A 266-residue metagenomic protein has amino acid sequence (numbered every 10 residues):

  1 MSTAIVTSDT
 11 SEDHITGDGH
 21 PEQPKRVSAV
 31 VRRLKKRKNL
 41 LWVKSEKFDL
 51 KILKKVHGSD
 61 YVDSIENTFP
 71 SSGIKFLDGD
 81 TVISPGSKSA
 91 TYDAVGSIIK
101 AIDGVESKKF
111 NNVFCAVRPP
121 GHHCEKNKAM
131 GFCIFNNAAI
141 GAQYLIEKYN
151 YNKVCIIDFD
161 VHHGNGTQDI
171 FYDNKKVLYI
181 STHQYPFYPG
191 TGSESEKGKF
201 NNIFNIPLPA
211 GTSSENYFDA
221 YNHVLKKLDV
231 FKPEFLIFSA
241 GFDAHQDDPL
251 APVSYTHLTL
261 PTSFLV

Functional and structural regions predicted by a protein language model:
M1-I157, H162-L258, S263: HDAC/HDAC-like amidohydrolase catalytic core signature
